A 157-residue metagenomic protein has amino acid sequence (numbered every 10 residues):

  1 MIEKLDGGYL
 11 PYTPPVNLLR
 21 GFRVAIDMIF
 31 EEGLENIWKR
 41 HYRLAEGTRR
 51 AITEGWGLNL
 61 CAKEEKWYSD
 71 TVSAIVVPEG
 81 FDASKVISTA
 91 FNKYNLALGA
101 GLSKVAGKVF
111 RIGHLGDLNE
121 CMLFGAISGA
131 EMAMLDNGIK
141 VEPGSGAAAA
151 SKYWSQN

Functional and structural regions predicted by a protein language model:
M1-R50, N157: Active-site C-terminal subdomain of aminotransferase-like
L18-G21, A25, I37-R40, L44-T48 (+7 more regions): General structural feature for long, well-ordered alpha-helical segments within catalytic domains of soluble enzymes
I29, V72-A74, R111-G116: Short glycine-rich or small-residue beta-strand-to-loop segments that form or flank ligand, phosphate, metal/Fe-S
G33-R40, G57-E64, G101-S103, N137-A148: Flexible, glycine/charged-enriched surface loops at secondary-structure junctions
N59-K93: Conserved PLP-binding catalytic core of the aspartate aminotransferase-like
A90-L98, M132-M134: A common structural junction motif
K104, K108-N157: PLP-dependent enzyme catalytic core of the Aspartate aminotransferase-like
